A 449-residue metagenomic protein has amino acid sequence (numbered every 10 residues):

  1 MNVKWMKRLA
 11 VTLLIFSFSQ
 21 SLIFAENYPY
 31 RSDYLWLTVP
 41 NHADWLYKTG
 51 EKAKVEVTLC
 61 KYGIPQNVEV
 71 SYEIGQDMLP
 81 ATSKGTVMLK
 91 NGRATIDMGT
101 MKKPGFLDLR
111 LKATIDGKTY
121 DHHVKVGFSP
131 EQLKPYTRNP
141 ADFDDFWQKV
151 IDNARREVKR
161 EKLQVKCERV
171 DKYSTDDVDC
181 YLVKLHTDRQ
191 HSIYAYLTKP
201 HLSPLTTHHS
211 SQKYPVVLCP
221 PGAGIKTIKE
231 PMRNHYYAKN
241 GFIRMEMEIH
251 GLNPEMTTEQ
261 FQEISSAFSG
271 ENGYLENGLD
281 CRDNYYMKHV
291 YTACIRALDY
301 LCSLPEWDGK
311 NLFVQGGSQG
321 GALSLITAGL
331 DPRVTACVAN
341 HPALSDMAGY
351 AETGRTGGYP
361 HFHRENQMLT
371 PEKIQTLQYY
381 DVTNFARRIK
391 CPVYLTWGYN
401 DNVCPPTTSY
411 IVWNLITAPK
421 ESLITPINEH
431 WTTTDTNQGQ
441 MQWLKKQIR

Functional and structural regions predicted by a protein language model:
E26-W36: Proline/serine/threonine-rich low-complexity linkers at boundaries of modular beta-sandwich domains
N41-W45, R155, E161-P204: N-terminal cap/lid segment of alpha/beta-hydrolase-fold proteins
A195-K199, Q212-A223: Short beta-strand element of the alpha/beta-hydrolase
Q212, A223-T292, G349-G358: Cap/lid segment of the alpha/beta-hydrolase catalytic domain
M256, G321-L369, I424, T432-D435: Hydrolase active-site cap/lid region
W307-G317: Alpha/beta-hydrolase fold nucleophile elbow
M368, V403, Y410-R449: C-terminal catalytic histidine-bearing segment of alpha/beta-hydrolase fold enzymes
I389, L395-W397: Short beta-strand/loop motif that positions the catalytic acidic residue of the alpha/beta-hydrolase fold
